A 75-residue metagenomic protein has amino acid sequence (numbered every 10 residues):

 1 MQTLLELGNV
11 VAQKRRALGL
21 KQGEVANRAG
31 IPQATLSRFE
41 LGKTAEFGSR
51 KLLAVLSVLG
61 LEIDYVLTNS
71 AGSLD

Functional and structural regions predicted by a protein language model:
M1-A17: A short, Lys/Arg-rich alpha-helix, primarily the initiator
A12, G23, L53: Short glycine-/small-residue-rich flexible loop motifs, especially phosphate/cofactor-binding loops
R16, N27, S57: Short polybasic/polar patches that bind polyanions
L20-S37: Short alpha-helical DNA-recognition segment
A45, D64-D75: Short, charged recognition helix plus adjacent turn of helix-turn-helix-like nucleic-acid-binding domains
S49-Y65: DNA major-groove recognition helix of helix-turn-helix/homeodomain DNA-binding modules
